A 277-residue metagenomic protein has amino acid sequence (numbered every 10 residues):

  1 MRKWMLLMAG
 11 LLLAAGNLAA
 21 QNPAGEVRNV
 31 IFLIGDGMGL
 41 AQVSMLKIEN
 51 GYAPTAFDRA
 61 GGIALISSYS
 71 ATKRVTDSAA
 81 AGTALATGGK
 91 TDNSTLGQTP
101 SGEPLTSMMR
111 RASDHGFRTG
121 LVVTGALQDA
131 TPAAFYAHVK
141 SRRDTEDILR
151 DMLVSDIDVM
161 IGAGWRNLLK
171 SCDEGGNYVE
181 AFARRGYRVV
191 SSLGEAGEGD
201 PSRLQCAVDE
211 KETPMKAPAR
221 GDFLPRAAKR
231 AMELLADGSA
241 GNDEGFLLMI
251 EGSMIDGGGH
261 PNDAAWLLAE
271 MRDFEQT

Functional and structural regions predicted by a protein language model:
M1-W4: Positively charged n-region of N-terminal signal peptides that target proteins for export
L7-A15: Bacterial N-terminal signal peptides
N17-A19: Sec/Tat signal peptide C-region and signal peptidase I cleavage site
Q21-S171, N177-A196, S202: N-terminal catalytic scaffold of extracellular/periplasmic and nuclease hydrolases that process anionic headgroups
R28-M38, A112, I161, A207 (+2 more regions): Beta-strand elements within well-structured catalytic alpha/beta cores of enzymes that handle phosphate/sulfate esters
A130-Y136, E210-A219, A231, S239-T277: Active-site His/acidic residue clusters
Y187-S192, R220-S239: A Trp-anchored, charged/polar loop motif used as the substrate-binding/catalytic surface of acyl/ester-handling
L193-L224: Conserved ATP-utilizing enzyme core subdomain
